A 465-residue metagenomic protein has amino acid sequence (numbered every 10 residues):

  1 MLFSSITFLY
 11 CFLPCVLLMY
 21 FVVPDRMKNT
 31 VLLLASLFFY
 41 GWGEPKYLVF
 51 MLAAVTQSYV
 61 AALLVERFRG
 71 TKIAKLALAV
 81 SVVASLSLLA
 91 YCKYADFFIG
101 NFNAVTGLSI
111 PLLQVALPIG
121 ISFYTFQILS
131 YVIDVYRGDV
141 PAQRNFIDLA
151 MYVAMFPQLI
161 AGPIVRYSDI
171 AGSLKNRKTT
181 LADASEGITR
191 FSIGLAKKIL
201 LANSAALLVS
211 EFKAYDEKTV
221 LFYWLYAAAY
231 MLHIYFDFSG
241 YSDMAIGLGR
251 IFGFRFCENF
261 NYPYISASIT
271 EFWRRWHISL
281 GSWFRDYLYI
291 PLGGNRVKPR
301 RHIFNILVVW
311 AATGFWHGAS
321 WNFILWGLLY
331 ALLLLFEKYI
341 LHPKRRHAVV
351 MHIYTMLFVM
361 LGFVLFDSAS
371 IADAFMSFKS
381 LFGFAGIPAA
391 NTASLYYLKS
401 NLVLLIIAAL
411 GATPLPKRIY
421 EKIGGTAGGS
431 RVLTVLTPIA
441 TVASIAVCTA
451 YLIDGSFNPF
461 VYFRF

Functional and structural regions predicted by a protein language model:
M1-R464: Membrane-embedded transmembrane alpha-helical bundles that form the catalytic cores of multi-pass lipid-modifying
